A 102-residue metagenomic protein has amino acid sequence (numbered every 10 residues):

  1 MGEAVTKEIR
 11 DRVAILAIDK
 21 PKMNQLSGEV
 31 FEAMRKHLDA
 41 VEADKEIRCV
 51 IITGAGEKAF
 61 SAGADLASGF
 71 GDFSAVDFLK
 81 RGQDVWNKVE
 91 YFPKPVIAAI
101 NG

Functional and structural regions predicted by a protein language model:
M1-T53: Conserved CoA-thioester-binding segment of acyl-CoA-metabolizing enzymes
P21, G56-K58, G102: Short glycine-rich anion-binding loops that position phosphate/pyrophosphate groups of nucleotides and phosphorylated
S27, A75, A98-A99: A generic secondary-structure micro-motif detector that highlights 1-2 residue hydrophobic/ambivalent hotspots embedded
G54-K88: Glycine- (often His-adjacent) and acidic-residue-rich active-site loop that binds/positions the CoA thioester
N87-G102: Glycine-rich beta-to-alpha active-site loop
